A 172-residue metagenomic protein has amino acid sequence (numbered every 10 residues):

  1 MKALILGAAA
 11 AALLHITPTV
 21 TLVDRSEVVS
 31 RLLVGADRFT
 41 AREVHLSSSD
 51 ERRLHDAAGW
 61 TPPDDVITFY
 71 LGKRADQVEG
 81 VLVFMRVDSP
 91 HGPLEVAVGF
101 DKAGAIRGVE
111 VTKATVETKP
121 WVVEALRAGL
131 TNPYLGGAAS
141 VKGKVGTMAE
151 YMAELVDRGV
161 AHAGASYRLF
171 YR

Functional and structural regions predicted by a protein language model:
K2-E95, D101-R172: Intrinsically disordered terminal and processing segments
